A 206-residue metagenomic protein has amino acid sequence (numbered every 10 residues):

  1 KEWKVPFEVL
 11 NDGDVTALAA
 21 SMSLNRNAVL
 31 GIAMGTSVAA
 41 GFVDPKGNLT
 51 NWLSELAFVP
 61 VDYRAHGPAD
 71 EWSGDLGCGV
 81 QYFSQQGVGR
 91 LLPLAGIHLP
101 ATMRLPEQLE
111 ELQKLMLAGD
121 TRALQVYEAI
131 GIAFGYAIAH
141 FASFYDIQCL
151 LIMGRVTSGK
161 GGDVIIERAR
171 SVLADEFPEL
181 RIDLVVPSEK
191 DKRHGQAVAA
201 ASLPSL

Functional and structural regions predicted by a protein language model:
E2-V29: Conserved phosphate-binding catalytic cores of ATP/NTP-utilizing and phosphoryl-transfer enzymes
E8, V29-A33, A39, L151: Short glycine-aspartate micro-motif
G13, T36, V156: Active-site metal-binding loops of divalent metal-dependent hydrolases
T16, L49, S158-G159: Flexible, glycine-rich phosphate/dinucleotide-binding loops and adjacent beta-alpha linkers at cofactor/substrate
A17-L18, G31-I32, V38-D44: Short beta-strand scaffold segments in enzyme catalytic cores
S21-L30, P45, A65-L206: ATP-binding/phosphotransfer module of carbohydrate and carboxylate kinases, centering on a glycine-rich
A39, F58-P60, G87: Generic structural signal for residues positioned in beta-strands
V43-P60: Eukaryotic endomembrane system proteins
